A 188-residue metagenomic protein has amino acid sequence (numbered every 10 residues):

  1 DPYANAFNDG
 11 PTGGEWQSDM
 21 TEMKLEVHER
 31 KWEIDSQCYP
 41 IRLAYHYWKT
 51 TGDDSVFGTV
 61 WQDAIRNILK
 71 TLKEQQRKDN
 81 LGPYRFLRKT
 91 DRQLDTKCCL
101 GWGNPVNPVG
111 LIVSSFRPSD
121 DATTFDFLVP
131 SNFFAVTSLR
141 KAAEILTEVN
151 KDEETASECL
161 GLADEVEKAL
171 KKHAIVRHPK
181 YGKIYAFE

Functional and structural regions predicted by a protein language model:
D1-K24, K89-D126, K168-E188: Extended glycan-interaction surfaces of carbohydrate-active proteins
D1-R42, W48, F57, K73-T90: Helix-terminus loop motifs that line ligand-binding clefts
P2, K73-T90, F125-F127, F134-E188: Catalytic cores of carbohydrate-active enzymes
K24-D35, V56-T59, A122-D126, P130 (+1 more regions): Alpha-helix capping and helix-loop boundary segments enriched in small/acidic/polar residues
I34-H46, L128-A143: Well-ordered alpha-helical segments within folded domains of soluble proteins
P40-L43, L69, R117: Active-site-proximal, glycine-rich beta->alpha crossover segments in alpha/beta enzymes that shape flexible
G58-T71: Active-site helix/loop module of the DD-peptidase/beta-lactamase fold, centered on the serine-lysine SxxK catalytic
